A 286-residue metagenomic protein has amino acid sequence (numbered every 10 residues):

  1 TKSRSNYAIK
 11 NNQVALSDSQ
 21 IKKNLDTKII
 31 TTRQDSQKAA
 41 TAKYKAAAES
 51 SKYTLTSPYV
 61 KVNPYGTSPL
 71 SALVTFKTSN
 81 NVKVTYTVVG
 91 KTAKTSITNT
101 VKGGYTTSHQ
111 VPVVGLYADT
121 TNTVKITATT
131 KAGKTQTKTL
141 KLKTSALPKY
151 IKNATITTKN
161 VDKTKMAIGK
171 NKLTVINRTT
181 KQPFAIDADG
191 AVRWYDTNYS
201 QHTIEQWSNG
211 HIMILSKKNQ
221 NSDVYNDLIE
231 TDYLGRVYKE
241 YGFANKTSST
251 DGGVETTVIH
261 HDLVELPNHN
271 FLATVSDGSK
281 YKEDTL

Functional and structural regions predicted by a protein language model:
T1-S3: Gram-positive cell-envelope targeting signals
S5-Y7: N-terminal mature-domain "stem" immediately C-terminal to a signal peptide or N-terminal signal-anchor/transmembrane
N12-Q13, Q20, N24-R33, Q37 (+6 more regions): Histidine-/acidic-rich catalytic cores in large beta-rich domains
D35-L55: Proline/serine/threonine-rich low-complexity linkers at boundaries of modular beta-sandwich domains
A48-P69: Basic K/R-rich, polyanion-interacting modules in nucleoproteins and related proteins
Y59, S96-N99: A near-ubiquitous, low-amplitude feature marking generic local secondary-structure context
K83-I97: Extracellular low-complexity, O-glycosylation-prone stalks/linkers
N99-T107: Short beta-strand segments within Ig-like beta-sandwich modules, predominantly Fibronectin type-III
